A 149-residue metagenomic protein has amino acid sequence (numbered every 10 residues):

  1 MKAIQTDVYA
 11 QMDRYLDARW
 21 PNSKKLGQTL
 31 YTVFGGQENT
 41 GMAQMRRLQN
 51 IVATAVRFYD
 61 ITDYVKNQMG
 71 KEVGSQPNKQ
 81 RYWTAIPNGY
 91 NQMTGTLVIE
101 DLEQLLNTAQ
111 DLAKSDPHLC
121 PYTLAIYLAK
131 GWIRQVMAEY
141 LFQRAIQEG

Functional and structural regions predicted by a protein language model:
M1-G149: Small/polar/charged residue-enriched interaction surfaces, especially the RNA/DNA-contacting tracks of RNP/CRISPR
